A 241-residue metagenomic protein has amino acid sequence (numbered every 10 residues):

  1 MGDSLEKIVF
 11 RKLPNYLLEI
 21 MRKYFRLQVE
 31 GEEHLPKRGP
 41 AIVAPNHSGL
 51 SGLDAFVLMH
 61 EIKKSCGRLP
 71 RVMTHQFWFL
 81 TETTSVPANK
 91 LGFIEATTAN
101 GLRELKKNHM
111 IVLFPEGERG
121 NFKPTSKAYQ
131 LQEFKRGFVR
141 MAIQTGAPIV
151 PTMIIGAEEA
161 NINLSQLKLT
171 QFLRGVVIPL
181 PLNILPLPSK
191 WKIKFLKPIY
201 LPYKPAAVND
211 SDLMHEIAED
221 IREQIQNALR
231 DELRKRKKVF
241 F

Functional and structural regions predicted by a protein language model:
M1-F10, R103-F241: Non-catalytic C-terminal accessory region of glycerolipid acyltransferases and related lyso-lipid remodeling enzymes
S4-Q28, S65-R68, E82-K90: A transmembrane-helix-recognition feature enriched in membrane-embedded lipid enzymes and envelope glyco-/phospholipid
Y16-H47: Helix-to-loop junction immediately C-terminal to a conserved catalytic motif
E19, E33, S85, L102-R103 (+1 more regions): Short secondary-structure boundary/capping segments
I20-R22, P36, S65-G67, K106 (+2 more regions): A generic structural signal for short, non-catalytic loop/turn and secondary-structure boundary residues
R26, P40, L69, K190-K192 (+1 more regions): A residue-level signal for beta-strand positions that form part of recognition/binding surfaces within mature
Q28, T97-T98, F134-K135: Amphipathic coiled-coil/heptad-repeat helices and related helical stalk/stem segments that mediate oligomerization
K37-G101, K107, E118-L131: Catalytic core of membrane glycerolipid acyltransferases/transacylases, capturing the structured, soluble-facing
